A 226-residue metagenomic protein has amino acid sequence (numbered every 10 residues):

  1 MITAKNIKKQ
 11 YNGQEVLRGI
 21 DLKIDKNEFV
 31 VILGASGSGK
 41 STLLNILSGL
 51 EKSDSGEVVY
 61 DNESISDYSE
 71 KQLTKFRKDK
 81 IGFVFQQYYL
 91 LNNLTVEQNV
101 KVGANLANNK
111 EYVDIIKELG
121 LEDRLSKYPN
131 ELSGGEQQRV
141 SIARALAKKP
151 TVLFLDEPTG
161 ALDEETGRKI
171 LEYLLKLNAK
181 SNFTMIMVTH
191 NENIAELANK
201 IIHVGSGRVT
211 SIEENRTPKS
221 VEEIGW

Functional and structural regions predicted by a protein language model:
I2-V204: ABC family nucleotide-binding domain
R208-W226: Conserved beta-strand-loop-alpha-helix hinge in the C-terminal portion of ABC ATPase nucleotide-binding domains
